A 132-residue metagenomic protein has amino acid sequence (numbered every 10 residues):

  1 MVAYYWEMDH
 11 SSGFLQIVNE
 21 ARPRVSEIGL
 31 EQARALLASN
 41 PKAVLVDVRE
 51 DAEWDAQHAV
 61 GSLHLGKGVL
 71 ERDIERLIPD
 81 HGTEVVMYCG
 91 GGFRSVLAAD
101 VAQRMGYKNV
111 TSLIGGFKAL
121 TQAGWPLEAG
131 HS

Functional and structural regions predicted by a protein language model:
V2-A43, D51-E84, F93-S132: Rhodanese-like catalytic fold shared by cysteine-dependent sulfurtransferases and DSP/PTP-type phosphatases
D47: N-terminal glycine-rich beta->alpha transition that marks the start or flank of a dinucleotide-binding site
M87-C89: Short, surface-exposed ligand- or partner-binding patches at beta-edge/loop junctions that are enriched in aromatics
